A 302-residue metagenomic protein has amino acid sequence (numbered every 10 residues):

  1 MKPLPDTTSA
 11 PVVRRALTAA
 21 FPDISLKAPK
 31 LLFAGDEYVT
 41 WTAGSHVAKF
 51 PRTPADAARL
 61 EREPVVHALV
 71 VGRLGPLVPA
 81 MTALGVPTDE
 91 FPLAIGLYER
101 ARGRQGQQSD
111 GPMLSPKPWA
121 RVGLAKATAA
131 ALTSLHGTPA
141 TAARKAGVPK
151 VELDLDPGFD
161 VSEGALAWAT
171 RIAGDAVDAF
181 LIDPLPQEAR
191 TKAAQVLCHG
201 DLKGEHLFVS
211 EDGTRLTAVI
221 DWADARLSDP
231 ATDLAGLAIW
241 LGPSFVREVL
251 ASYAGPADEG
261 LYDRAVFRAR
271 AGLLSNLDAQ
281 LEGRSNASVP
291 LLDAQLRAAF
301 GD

Functional and structural regions predicted by a protein language model:
D6-S25, V86-D89, G96, R102 (+6 more regions): An alpha-helical support segment within catalytic cores of ATP-dependent transferases
A10-P11, P64, P243, R247: Short, surface-exposed alpha-helical segments at coil->helix boundaries
P22-P29, D175-A179, P256-A265: Short, surface-exposed acidic
K27-E152: ATP-binding pocket architecture of kinase catalytic cores
D36-E37, D224-D302: Helix-rich C-terminal or lid/interface subdomains of diverse kinases
E37-T42, A48, P184-T232: Active-site acidic catalytic loop and adjacent metal/ATP-binding pocket of ATP-dependent phosphoryl transfer enzymes
